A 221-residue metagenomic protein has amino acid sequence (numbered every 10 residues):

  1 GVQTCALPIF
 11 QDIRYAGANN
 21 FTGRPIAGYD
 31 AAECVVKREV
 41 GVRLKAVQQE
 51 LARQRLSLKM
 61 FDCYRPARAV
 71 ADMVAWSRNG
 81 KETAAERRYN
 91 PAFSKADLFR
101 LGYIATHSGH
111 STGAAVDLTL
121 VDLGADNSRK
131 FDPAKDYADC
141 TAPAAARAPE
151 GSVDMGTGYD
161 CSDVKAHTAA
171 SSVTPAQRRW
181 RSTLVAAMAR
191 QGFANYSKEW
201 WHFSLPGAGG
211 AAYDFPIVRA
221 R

Functional and structural regions predicted by a protein language model:
G1-L7: Short, small-residue-biased leader/transition segments that mark boundaries at the very start of proteins
F10, R55-S57, G113-D117, E150-S152 (+1 more regions): Extracellular structured ligand-interaction cores
F10-E33, D163-T168: Acidic/histidine-rich, surface-exposed loop or edge segments in extracytoplasmic proteins
A18, V121-A125, D160: Solvent-exposed coil/turn segments that connect beta secondary-structure elements in extracytoplasmic/periplasmic
D30-R68, W76-S77: Active-site acidic/histidine clusters and adjacent loop/turn architecture that either coordinate catalytic ions
V36-Q54, S128-N195: Long, well-ordered alpha-helical scaffolding segments within enzyme catalytic domains, especially pronounced
S77-A115, T119, L123-A125, A145 (+1 more regions): Acidic, His- and aromatic-enriched active-site or binding-groove loops in soluble protein domains that engage sugars
A186-R221: Low-complexity, Gly/Ser/Thr/Pro-rich intrinsically disordered linker/tail segments
